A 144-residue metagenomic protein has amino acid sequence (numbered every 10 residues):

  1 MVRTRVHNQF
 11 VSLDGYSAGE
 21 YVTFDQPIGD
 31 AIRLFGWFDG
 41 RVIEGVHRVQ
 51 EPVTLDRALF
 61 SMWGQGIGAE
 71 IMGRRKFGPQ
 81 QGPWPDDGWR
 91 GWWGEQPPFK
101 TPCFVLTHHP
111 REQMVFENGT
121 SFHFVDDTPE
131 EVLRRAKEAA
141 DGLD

Functional and structural regions predicted by a protein language model:
M1-D144: Portal/gating segments that form or line small-molecule/metal binding sites
